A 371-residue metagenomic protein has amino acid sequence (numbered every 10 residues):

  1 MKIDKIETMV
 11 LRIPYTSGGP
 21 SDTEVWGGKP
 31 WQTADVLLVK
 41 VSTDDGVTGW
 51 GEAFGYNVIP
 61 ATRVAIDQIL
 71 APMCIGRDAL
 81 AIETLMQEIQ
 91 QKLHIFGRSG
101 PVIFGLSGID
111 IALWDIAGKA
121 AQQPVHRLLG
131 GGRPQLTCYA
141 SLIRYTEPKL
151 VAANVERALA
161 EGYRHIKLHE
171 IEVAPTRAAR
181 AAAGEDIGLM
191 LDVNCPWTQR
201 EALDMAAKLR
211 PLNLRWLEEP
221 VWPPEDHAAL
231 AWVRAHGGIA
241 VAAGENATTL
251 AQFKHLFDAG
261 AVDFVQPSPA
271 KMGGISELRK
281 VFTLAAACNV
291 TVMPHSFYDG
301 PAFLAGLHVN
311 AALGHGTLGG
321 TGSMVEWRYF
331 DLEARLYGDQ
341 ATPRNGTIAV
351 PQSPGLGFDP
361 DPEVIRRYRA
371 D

Functional and structural regions predicted by a protein language model:
M1-D45, F54, D331-L336: Structured beta-strand/loop patches that form or line metal/cofactor-binding pockets in enzymes
I3, G46, L70, I109 (+7 more regions): Conserved, mostly hydrophobic/aromatic
L37-G49, Q340-T342, I348-P351: Active-site and channel-lining beta-strand-loop segments that bind or position nucleotide-derived/phosphorylated
S42-A120: Metal- or metallocofactor-binding catalytic centers and their adjacent structured scaffolds across diverse enzyme
A53, A140-L142, L168-E170, L191-C195 (+5 more regions): A cross-domain feature marking catalytic cores of carbohydrate-active enzymes and several ubiquitous metabolic/repair
Q68, A207, N213, V221-A242 (+1 more regions): Shared catalytic-loop signature of beta/alpha-barrel
R127-G237: Metal-dependent enolase-superfamily TIM-barrel catalytic cores that perform enediolate-based chemistry
A334-D371: C-terminal extensions of enzymes
